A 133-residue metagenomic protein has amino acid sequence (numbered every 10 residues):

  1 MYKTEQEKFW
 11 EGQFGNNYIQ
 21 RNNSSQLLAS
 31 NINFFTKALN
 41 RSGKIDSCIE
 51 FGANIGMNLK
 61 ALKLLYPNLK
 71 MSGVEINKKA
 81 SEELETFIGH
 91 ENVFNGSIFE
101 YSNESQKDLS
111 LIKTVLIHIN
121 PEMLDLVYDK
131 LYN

Functional and structural regions predicted by a protein language model:
M1-I19: N-terminal, positively charged/glycine-rich alpha-helical extensions of SAM-dependent methyltransferases
L27-I45: Conserved alpha-helix/loop element of class I SAM-dependent methyltransferases that forms part of the SAM/SAH-binding
I45-N54: Conserved class I S-adenosyl-L-methionine
I55-F99: Class I SAM-dependent methyltransferase SAM/SAH-binding core
E100-S105: Short conserved loop adjoining the S-adenosyl-L-methionine
L111: A conserved beta-strand element that flanks and buttresses the S-adenosyl-L-methionine
T114-H118: Short catalytic micro-motifs in class I SAM-dependent methyltransferases
D125-N133: A short glycine-rich, Lys/Arg-flanked "PGG" loop and its adjoining helix->strand segment in the class I
